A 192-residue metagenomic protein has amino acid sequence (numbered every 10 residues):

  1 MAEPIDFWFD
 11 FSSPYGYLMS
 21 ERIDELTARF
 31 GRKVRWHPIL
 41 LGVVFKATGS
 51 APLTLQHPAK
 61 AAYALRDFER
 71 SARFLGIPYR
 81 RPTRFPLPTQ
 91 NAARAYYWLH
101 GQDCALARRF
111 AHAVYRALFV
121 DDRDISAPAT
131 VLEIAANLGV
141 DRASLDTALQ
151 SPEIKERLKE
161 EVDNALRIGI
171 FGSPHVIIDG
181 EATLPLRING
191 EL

Functional and structural regions predicted by a protein language model:
E3-D6, F11-R32, G101-A105, R109 (+1 more regions): C-terminal cap of thioredoxin/glutaredoxin-like
F11, Y17-D121: Structural alpha/beta surface segment adjacent to cysteine/selenocysteine redox centers across thiol/disulfide enzymes
